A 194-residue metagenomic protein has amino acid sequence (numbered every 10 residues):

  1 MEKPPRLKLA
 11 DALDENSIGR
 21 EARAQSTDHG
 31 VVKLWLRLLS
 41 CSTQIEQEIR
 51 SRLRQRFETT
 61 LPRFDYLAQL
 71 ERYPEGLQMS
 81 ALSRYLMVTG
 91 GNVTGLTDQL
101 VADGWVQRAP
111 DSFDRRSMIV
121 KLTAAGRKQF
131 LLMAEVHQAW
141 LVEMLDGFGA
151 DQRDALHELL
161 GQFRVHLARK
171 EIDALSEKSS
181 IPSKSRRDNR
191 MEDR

Functional and structural regions predicted by a protein language model:
M1-F57, D193-R194: N-terminal leader segment of winged-helix/HTH proteins
K3-L13, R20-R23, D98-E158: Charged, amphipathic alpha-helical coiled-coil/dimerization segments
W35, L39, T43, M87 (+3 more regions): Short amphipathic alpha-helical segments with heptad-repeat character
T43, Q47-T89, L175-E177: N-terminal helix-turn-helix DNA-binding core of bacterial DNA-binding proteins
I45, I49-R52, L86, Q129 (+2 more regions): Alpha-helical linker/hinge and terminal dimerization helices associated with HTH transcriptional regulators
D154-R194: Exposed, interaction-prone assembly regions rather than primary DNA-binding/catalytic cores
